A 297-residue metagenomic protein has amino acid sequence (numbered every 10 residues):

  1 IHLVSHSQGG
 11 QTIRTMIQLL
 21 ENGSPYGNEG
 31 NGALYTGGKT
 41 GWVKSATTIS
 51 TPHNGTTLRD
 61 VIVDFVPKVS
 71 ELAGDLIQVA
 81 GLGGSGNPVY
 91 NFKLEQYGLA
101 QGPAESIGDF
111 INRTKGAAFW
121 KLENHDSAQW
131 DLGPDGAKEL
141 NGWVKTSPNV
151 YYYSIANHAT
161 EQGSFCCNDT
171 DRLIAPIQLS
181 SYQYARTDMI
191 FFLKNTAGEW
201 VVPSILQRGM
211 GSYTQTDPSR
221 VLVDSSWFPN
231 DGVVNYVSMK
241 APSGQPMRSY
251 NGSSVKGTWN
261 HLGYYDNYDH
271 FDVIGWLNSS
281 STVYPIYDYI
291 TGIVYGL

Functional and structural regions predicted by a protein language model:
H2-L3, G37: Extracytoplasmic low-complexity repetitive segments enriched in small/polar residues
L3-S5, I49: Short beta-strand immediately N-terminal to the catalytic nucleophile in serine-hydrolase-like folds
S5-G9, I13: Gly/Ala-rich beta-loop-alpha elbow adjacent to hydrolase catalytic centers
Q11, G23-S24, S226, Y236: Amphipathic alpha-helical interaction segments
T15-K44, N54: Conserved hydrolase catalytic core segment
Y35-L297: Helical cap/lid subdomain of alpha/beta-hydrolase-fold lipid enzymes that gates access to the catalytic pocket
